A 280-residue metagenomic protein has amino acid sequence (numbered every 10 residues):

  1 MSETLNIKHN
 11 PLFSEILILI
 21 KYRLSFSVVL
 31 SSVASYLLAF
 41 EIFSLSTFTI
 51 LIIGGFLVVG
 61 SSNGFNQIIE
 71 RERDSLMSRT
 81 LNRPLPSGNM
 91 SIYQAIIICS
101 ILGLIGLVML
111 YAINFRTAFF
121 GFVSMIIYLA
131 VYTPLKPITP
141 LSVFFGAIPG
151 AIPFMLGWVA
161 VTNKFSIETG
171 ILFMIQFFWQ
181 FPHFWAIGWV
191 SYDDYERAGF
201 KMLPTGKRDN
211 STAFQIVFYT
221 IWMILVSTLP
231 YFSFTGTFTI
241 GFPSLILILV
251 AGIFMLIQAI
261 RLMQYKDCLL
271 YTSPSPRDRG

Functional and structural regions predicted by a protein language model:
S2-K8, I69-M90, W185-N210: Cytosolic, membrane-interface loops and tails of multi-pass inner-membrane proteins
K21-S35: The first (N-terminal) embedded transmembrane alpha-helix
S31, L38-I68, F119-F122, L129 (+1 more regions): Membrane-embedded alpha-helical segments that form the functional core of polytopic membrane enzymes, especially those
L37-I50, L107-T117, F154-M174, L229-I240: Helix-coil boundary and interhelical linker segments in multi-pass alpha-helical membrane proteins
L57-G64, L129-V131, I175-S191, G252-R261: Transmembrane alpha-helical segments that form the membrane-embedded catalytic/substrate-channel core of multi-pass
R79-F119, D209-F232: Multi-pass membrane catalytic core of lipid/isoprenoid biosynthesis enzymes
I92-V161: Intramembrane alpha-helical segments
Y271-G280: Single conserved hydrophobic/aromatic residue that forms the stacking wall/gate of nucleotide- or nucleobase-binding
